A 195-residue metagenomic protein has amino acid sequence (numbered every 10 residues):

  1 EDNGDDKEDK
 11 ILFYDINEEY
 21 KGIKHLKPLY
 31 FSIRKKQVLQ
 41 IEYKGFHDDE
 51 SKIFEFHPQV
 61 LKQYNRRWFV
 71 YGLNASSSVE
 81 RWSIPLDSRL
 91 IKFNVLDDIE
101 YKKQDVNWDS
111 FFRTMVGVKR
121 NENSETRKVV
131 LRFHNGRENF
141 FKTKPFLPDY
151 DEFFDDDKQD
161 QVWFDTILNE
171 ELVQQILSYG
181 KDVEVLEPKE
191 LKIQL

Functional and structural regions predicted by a protein language model:
E1-K44: Bulky hydrophobic/aromatic content
K27-S76: Loop-centered beta-sheet repeat module
S51-K52, V79-L86, V173-Q175: A short, polar/proline- and glycine-enriched secondary-structure boundary/capping micro-motif
Y64-W68, A75-S78, L96-E100, N135-N139: Short, charged/polar surface micro-motifs in flexible loops or helix N-caps
S76-F111: Flexible linker/loop signature enriched in Pro/Ser/Thr and Pro/Gly
D109-L195: Polybasic (Lys/Arg-rich)
